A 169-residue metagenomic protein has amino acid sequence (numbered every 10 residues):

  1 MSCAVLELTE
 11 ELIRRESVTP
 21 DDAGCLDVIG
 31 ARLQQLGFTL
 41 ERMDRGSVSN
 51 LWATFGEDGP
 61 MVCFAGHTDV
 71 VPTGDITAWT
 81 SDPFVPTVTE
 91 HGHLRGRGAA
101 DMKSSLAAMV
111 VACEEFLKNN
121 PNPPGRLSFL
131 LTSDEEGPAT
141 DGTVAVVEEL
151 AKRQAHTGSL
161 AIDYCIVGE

Functional and structural regions predicted by a protein language model:
M1-A99, L117-P124: Acidic/His- and Gly-rich active-site-bordering loop/insert found across diverse amide/peptide-bond hydrolases
M102-E169: Acidic/histidine-rich catalytic neighborhood of metal-dependent amide-processing enzymes
